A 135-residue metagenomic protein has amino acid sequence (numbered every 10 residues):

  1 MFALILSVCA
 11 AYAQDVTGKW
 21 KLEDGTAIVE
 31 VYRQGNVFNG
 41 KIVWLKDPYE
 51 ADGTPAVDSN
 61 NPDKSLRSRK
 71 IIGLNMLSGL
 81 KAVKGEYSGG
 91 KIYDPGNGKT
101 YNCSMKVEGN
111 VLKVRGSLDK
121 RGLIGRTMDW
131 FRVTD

Functional and structural regions predicted by a protein language model:
L6-A13: Sec/Tat signal peptide C-region and signal peptidase I cleavage site
T17, E23-Y93, G98-Y101: Central antiparallel beta-sheet cores of small beta-barrel/beta-sandwich binding domains
K19-W20, V114: Short catalytic-loop micro-motif centered on adjacent basic/acidic residues
K21-L22, G122: Structural recognition of beta-strand segments within beta-rich domains
V43-L45, S117, V133: Predominantly extracellular/luminal cell-surface or secreted proteins
I92-G109, R115-S117: Acidic, glycine-rich flexible loop segments
G109-V111, D119-D135: Edge beta-strand at a domain terminus
